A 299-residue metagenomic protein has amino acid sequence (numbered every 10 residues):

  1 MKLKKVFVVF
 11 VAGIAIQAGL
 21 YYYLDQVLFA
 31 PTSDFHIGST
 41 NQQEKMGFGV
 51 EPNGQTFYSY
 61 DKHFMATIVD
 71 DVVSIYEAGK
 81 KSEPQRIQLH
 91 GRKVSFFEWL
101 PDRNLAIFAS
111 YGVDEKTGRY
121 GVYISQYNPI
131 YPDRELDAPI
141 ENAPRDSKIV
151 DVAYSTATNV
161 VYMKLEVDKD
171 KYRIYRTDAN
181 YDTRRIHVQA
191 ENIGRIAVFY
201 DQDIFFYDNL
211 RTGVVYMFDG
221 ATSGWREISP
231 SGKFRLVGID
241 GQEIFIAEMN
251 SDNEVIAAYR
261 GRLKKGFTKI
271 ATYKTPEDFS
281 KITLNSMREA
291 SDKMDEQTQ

Functional and structural regions predicted by a protein language model:
M1-N53: Sequence/structural signature of beta-propeller modules and their immediately flanking N-terminal secretory/stalk
V9-G13, H36-S39, P52-S59, F97-R103 (+6 more regions): Structural signature of eukaryotic scaffold interfaces centered on beta-propeller domains
Q17-P31, V72-Y76, D114-Q126, K164 (+4 more regions): Structural motif
F29-M46, I130-P144, Y273-M294: Surface-exposed loop and turn segments in beta-propeller and other repeat-based domains that flank or scaffold
N41-I75: Beta-strand-rich domains and repeat architectures in extracellular enzymes and scaffolds, especially beta-propellers
F64, L105, N159-V160, Q202-I204 (+1 more regions): Conserved core beta-strand positions within WD40 beta-propeller blades
G79-V198: Non-cytosolic head/periplasmic domains of membrane-anchored proteins
D182-Q299: Extracytoplasmic/luminal low-complexity segments enriched in Pro/Gly and acidic/polar residues that act as flexible
